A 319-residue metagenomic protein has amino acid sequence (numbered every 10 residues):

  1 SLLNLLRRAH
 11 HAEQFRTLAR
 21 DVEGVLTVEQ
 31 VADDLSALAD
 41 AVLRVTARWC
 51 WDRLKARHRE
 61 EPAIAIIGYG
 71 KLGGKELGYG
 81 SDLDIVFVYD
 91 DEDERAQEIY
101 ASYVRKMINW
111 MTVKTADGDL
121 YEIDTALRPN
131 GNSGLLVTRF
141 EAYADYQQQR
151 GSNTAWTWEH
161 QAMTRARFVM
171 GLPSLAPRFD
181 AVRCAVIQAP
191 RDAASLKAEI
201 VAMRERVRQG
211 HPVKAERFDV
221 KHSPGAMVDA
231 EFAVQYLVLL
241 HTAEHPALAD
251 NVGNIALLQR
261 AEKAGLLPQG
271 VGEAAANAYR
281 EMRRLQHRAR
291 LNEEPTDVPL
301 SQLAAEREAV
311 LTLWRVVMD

Functional and structural regions predicted by a protein language model:
S1-D319: A nucleotide- and high-energy phosphate-metabolite-utilizing enzyme signature
